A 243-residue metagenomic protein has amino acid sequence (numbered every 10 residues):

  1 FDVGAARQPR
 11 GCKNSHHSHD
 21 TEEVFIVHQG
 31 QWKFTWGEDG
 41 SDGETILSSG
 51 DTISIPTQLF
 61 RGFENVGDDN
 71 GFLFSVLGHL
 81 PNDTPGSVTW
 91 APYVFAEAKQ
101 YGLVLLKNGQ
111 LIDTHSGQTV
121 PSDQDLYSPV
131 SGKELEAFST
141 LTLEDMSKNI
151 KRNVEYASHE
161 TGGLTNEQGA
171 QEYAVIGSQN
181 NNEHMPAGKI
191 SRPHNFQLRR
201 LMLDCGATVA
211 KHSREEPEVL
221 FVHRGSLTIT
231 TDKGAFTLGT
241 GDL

Functional and structural regions predicted by a protein language model:
F1, L103-Q197: A short, N-terminal "cap"/entry segment at the start of jelly-roll beta-barrel domains of the cupin/DSBH fold
F1-G4, C12, V24, F34-W36 (+4 more regions): Ligand-binding pocket scaffold of soluble enzyme catalytic domains
D2-H19, E183-M185, Q197-R214: Conserved short histidine dyad/triad with adjacent acidic residue
C12, D20-T21, L59-F60, D69 (+2 more regions): A generic "binding-loop/recognition-motif" signal
T21-K33, G37-E38, E215-D232: Glycine- and acidic-residue-biased ligand/ion/polar-headgroup-sensing regions
V24-I26, S54, G62, D68-V88 (+1 more regions): A short hydrophobic beta-strand segment most commonly corresponding to one strand of the jelly-roll/cupin
E38-P56, D232-L243: Short acidic-glycine-tyrosine-enriched beta hairpin
